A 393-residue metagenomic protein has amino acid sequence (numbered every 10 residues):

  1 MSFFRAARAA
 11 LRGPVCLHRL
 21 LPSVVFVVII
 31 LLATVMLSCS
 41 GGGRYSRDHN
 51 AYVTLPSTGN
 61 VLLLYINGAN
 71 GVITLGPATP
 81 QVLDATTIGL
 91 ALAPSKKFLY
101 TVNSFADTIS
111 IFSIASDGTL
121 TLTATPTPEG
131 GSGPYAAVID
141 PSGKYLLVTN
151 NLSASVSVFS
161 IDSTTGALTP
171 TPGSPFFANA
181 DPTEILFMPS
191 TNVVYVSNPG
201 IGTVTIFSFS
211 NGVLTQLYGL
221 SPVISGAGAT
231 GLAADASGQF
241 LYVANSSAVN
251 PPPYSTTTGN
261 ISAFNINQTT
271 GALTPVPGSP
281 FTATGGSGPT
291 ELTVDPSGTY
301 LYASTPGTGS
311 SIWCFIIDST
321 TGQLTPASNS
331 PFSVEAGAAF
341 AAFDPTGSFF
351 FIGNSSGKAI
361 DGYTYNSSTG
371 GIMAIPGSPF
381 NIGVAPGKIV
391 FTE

Functional and structural regions predicted by a protein language model:
M1-H18: N-terminal secretory signal peptides that target proteins for export/translocation
F4, V27-I30, T191: Absolute N-terminal positional cue centered near the fourth residue
P14, R19, S23-M36: Bacterial N-terminal signal peptides
V35, C39-E393: Predominantly soluble domains enriched in secretory-pathway, periplasmic, or organellar proteins
